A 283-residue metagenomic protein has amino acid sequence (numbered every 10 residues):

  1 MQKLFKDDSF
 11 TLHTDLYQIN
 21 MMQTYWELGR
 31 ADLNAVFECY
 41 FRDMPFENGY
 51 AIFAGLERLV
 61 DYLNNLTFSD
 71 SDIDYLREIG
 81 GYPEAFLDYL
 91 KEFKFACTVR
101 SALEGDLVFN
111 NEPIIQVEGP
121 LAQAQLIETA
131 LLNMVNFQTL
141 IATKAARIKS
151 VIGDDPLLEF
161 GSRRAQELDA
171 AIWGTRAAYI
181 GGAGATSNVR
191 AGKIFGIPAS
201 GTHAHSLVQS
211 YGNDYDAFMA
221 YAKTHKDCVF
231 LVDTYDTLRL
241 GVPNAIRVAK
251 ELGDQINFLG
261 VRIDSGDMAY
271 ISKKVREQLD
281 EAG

Functional and structural regions predicted by a protein language model:
M1-T224: Ordered alpha/beta subdomains of enzyme catalytic regions
S206-G283: Glycine-rich phosphate/ribose-binding loops and adjacent secondary-structure elements that form binding surfaces
